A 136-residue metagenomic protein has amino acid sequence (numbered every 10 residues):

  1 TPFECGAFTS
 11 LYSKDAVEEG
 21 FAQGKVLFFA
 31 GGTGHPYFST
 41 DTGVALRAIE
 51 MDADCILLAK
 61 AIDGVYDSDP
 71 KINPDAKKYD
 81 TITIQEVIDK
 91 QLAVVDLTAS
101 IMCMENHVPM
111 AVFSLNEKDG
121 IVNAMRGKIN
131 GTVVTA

Functional and structural regions predicted by a protein language model:
T1-A136: C-terminal catalytic "cap/lid" subdomain
